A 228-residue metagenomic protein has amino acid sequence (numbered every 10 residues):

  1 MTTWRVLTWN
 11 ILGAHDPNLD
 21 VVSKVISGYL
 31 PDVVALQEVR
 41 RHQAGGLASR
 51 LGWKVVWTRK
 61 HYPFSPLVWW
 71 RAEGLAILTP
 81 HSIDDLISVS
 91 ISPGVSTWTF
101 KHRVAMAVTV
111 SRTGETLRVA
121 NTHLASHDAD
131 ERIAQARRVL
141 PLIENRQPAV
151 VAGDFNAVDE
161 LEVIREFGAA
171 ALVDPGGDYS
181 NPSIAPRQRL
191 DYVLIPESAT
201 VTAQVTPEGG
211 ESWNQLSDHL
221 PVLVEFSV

Functional and structural regions predicted by a protein language model:
M1-L51, W57, P63-W69, I91 (+4 more regions): N-terminal, active-site-proximal structural segment of metallo-dependent hydrolase catalytic domains
T3-L12, I87-V89, A107, E115-A125: Active-site-proximal beta-strand elements of phosphoester/diester hydrolases
W4, D32-V33, L117, P148-V150 (+1 more regions): Short, Asp-centered acidic motifs that coordinate Mg2+ and/or phosphate in catalytic or ligand-binding sites
I11, V39, T122-L124, G153-F155 (+1 more regions): Active-site metal-binding loops of divalent metal-dependent hydrolases
V33, Q37-T116, V205-P207: Structured beta-strand-rich core segments of catalytic domains in phosphoester-bond hydrolases
I91-W98, T122-D130: Surface-exposed cleft-lining segments at the edges of enzyme active sites
S96, D130, E144-A149, F155-V228: Metal-dependent phosphoester-hydrolase catalytic domains
A107-A120, R132-I164: His/acidic metal-ligating clusters that form di-metal
